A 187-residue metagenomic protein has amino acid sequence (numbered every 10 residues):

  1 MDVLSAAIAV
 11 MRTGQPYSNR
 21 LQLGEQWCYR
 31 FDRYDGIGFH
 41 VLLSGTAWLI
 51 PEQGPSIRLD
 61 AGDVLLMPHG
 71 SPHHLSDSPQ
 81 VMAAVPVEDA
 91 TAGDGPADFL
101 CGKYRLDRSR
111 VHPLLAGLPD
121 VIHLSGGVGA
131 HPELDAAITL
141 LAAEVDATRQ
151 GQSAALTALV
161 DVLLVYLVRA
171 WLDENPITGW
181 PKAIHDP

Functional and structural regions predicted by a protein language model:
M1-V64, S71-A92: Generic protein-terminus/edge-of-domain signal
G38-V41, E133-A137, L159: Amphipathic, well-ordered alpha-helical segments in soluble domains
L43, I138-D146: Regular secondary-structure segments
S44, R105-D107: Solvent-exposed residues in well-ordered beta-strands and their adjoining turns, especially edge/terminal strands
H73, D77-P79, R110, L167 (+1 more regions): Short amphipathic alpha-helical interaction/hinge segments
F99-L100, Y104, V111-T139: Aromatic/histidine-rich interaction motifs
I122-V128, V145-V160, L164-P187: Short, Lys/Arg-enriched, Trp-marked, Pro/Gly-tolerant hinge/linker segments that flank
